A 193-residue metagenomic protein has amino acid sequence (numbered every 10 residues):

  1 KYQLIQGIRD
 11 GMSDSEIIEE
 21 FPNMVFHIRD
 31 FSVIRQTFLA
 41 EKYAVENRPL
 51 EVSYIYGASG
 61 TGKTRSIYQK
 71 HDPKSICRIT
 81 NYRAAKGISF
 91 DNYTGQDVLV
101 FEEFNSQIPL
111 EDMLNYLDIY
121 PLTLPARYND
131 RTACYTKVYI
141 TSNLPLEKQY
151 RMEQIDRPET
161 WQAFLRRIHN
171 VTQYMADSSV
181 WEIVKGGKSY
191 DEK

Functional and structural regions predicted by a protein language model:
K1-G7, S106-K193: Replace "adjacent to P-loop NTPase cores in ATP/GTP-dependent enzymes" with "adjacent to NTP-binding cores
Y2-Q3, G7-P49: N-terminal pre-Walker A segment at the start of P-loop NTPase domains
A40-K42, S59, A84-I88, L124-Y128 (+1 more regions): A generic local structural motif
E46-P49, D91-Q96, R131-C134: Flexible, charged surface loops at secondary-structure boundaries
L50-D72: Glycine-rich phosphate-binding P-loop
E51-I55, D97-F101, V138: Generic beta-sheet signal
Q69-P73, Y116-I119: Short, surface-exposed basic-aromatic patches at helix termini and helix-loop junctions that form
P73-P109: AAA+/P-loop NTPase substrate/partner-engagement loops
